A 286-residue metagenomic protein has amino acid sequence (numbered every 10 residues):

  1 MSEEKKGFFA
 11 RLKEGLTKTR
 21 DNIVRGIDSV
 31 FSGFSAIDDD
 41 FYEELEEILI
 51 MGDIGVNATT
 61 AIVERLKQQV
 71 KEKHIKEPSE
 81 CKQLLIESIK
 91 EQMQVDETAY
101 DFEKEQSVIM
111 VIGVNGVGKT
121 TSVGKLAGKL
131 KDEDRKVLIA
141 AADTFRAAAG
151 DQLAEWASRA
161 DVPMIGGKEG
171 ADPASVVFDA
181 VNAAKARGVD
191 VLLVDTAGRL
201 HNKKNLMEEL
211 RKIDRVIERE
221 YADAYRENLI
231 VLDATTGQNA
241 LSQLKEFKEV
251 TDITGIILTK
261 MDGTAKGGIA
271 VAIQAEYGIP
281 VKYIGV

Functional and structural regions predicted by a protein language model:
M1-T98, K104-V111, G128, D132 (+2 more regions): Non-catalytic terminal/linker segments enriched in charged/polar, low-complexity residues
K90-V286: P-loop/Walker A NTP-binding module and the surrounding RecA-like catalytic core of P-loop NTPases
